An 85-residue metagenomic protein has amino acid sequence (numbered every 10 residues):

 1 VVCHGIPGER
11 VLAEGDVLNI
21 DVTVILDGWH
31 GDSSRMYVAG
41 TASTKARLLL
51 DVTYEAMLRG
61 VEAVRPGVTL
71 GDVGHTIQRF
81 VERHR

Functional and structural regions predicted by a protein language model:
V1-R85: Active-site neighborhoods and metal-handling regions in enzymes and metal-associated proteins
